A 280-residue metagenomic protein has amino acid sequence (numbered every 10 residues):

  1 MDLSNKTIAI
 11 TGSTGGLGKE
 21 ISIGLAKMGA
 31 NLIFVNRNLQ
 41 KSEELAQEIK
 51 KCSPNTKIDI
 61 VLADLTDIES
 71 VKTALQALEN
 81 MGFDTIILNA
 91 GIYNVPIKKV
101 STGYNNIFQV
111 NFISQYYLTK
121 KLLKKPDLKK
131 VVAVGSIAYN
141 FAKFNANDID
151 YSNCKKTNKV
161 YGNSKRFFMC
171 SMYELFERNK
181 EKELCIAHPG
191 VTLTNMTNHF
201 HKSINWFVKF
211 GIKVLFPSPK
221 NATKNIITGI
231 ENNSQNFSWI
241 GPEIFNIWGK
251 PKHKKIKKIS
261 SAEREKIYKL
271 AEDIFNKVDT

Functional and structural regions predicted by a protein language model:
T7, T14-G15: Conserved glycine-rich cofactor-binding loop
T11, F83-G91, N111, V132-S136 (+1 more regions): Rossmann-fold scaffold of SDR-type NAD(P)-dependent oxidoreductases
M28-E44: Conserved glycine-rich Rossmann-like NAD(P)H-binding loop of the short-chain dehydrogenase/reductase
C52-E69: Rossmann-fold cofactor-recognition segment
G91-P96, K130-E181, H188-I204, V208-K209 (+1 more regions): Catalytic loop of short-chain dehydrogenase/reductase
P96-V110, N153: Short alpha-helical oligomerization interface
F108-T119, V132, S164, S218: Short alpha-helix in the Rossmann-fold core of NAD(P)-dependent oxidoreductases
K209-I256, A262-K277: C-terminal helical subdomain
